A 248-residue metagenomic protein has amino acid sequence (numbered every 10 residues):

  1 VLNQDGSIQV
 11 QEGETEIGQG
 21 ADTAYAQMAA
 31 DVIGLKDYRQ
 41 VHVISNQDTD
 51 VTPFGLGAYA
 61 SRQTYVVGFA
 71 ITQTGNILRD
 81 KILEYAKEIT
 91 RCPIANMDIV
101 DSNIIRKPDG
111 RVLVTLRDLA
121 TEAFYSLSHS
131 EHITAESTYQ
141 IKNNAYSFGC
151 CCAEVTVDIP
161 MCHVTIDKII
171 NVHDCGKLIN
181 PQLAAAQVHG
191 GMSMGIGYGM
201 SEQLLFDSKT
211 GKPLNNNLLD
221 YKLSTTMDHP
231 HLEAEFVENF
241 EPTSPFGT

Functional and structural regions predicted by a protein language model:
S7-E12, I166-K168: Short, aliphatic-rich beta-strand segments
T15: Gly/Ser-rich, acidic/histidine-flanked active-site/gating loops
A21-A29: Thiamine diphosphate
M28-T248: C-terminal catalytic domains of large/alpha subunits in multi-subunit enzymes
